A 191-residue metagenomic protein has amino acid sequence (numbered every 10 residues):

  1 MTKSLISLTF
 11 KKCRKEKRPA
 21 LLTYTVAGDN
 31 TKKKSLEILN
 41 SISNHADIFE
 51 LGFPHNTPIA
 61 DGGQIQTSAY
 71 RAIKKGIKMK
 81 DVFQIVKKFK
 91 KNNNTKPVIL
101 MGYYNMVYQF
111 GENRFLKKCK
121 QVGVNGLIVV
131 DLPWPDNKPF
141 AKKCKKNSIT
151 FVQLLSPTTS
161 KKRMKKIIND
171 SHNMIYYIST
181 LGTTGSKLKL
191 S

Functional and structural regions predicted by a protein language model:
T2-C13, H55-T67, K74-K87, Y108-R114 (+3 more regions): Active-site-adjacent beta->alpha loops and helix N-cap segments on the catalytic face of soluble alpha/beta enzymes
K11, S43, K87-N93, K120 (+1 more regions): Acidic (Asp/Glu)-rich catalytic clusters
C13-P19, N44-I59: N-terminal glycine-rich anion-binding loops that anchor highly charged ligand groups
L21-T25, F49-L51, V98-G102, L127-V129 (+2 more regions): Hydrophobic faces of well-ordered beta-strands that scaffold small-molecule active sites in alpha/beta enzyme cores
T23, I42, F49-G52, C119 (+1 more regions): Conserved, mostly hydrophobic/aromatic
V26-G28, P54-N56, Y103-M106, L132 (+2 more regions): Active-site beta-loop-alpha junctions enriched in small/polar residues
T31-S43, T159-D170: Catalytic cores of alpha/beta
S148-S186: Histidine/lysine/aspartate-rich catalytic loop segments that bind and position anionic ligands
